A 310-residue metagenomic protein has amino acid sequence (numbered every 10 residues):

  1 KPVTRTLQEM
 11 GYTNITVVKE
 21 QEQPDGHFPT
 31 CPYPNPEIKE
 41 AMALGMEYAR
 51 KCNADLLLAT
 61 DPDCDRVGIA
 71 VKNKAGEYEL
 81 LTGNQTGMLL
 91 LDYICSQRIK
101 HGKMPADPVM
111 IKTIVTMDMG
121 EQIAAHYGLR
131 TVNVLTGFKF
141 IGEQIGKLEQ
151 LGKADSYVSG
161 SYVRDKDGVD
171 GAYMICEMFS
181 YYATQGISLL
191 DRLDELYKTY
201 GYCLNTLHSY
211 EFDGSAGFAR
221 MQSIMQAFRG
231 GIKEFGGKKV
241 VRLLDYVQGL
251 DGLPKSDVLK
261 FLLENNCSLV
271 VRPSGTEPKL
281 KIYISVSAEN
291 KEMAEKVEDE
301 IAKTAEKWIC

Functional and structural regions predicted by a protein language model:
K1-G11: Active-site pocket-lining segments that scaffold enzyme catalytic pockets across diverse folds
V3-T4, D65-N84, G120: Short Gly/Thr/Asp-enriched flexible loops that form oxyanion-binding sites at enzyme active sites
E9, E20-D25, K139-I141, E277-K279: Active/binding-pocket-proximal capping segment
G11-R66: N-terminal small/polar loop signature for handling phosphorylated ligands or for N-terminal nucleophile
T13-V17, E77-C95, G168-M174: Gly/Ser/Thr-rich active-site loops/lids in small-molecule metabolic enzymes that frequently grip phosphoryl groups
K19-Q23, G83-G87, L135-K139: Short, acidic/turn-prone active-site loops that include or flank metal/cofactor- and phosphate-binding residues
D25-P29, L91, G142-G146: Short, charged, surface-exposed secondary-structure boundary motifs
R50, A54-L56, T60, E77-E79 (+4 more regions): Phosphate-binding and adjacent anionic-ligand microenvironments
